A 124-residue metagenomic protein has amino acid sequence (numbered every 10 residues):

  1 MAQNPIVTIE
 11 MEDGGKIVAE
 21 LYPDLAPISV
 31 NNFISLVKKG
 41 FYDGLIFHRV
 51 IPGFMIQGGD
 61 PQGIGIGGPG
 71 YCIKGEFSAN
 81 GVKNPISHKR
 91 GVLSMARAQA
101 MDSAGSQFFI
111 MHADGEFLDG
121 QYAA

Functional and structural regions predicted by a protein language model:
M1-A124: Cyclophilin-like peptidyl-prolyl cis-trans isomerases
